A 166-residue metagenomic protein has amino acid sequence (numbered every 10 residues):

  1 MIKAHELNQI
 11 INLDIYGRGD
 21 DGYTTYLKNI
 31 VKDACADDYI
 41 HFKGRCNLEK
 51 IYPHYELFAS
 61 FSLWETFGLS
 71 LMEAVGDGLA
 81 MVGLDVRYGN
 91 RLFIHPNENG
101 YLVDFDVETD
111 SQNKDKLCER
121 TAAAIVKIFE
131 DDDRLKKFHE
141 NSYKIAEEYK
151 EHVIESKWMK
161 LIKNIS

Functional and structural regions predicted by a protein language model:
I2, F105-K136, M159: C-terminal "capping" alpha-helix adjacent to the active site of nucleotide-linked donor transferases in cell-envelope
I10-Y26: Glycosyltransferase donor-sugar binding loop
T25-R45: Nucleotide-activated donor-binding/catalytic signature segment of Leloir-type glycosyltransferases, i.e., the conserved
K43-C46, K50-Y55: Short alpha-helical donor nucleotide-sugar binding micro-motif in glycosyltransferases
L63: Aromatic "clamp/platform" in nucleotide-sugar-dependent glycosyltransferases that forms part of the donor/acceptor
G68-E73, G83, N90: Short glycine/serine-rich donor-binding loops of glycosyltransferases
A80-L84, I94: Short hydrophobic beta-strand element within catalytic cores of glycosyltransferases and related nucleotide-activated
K116, E130-K163: A charged, aromatic-enriched C-terminal amphipathic alpha-helix characteristic of glycosyltransferases across folds
